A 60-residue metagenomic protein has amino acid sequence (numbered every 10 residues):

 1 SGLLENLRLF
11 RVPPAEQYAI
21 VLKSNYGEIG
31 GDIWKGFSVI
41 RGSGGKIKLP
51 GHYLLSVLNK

Functional and structural regions predicted by a protein language model:
S1-K60: Append "and, occasionally, other polyanion-binding protein interfaces
